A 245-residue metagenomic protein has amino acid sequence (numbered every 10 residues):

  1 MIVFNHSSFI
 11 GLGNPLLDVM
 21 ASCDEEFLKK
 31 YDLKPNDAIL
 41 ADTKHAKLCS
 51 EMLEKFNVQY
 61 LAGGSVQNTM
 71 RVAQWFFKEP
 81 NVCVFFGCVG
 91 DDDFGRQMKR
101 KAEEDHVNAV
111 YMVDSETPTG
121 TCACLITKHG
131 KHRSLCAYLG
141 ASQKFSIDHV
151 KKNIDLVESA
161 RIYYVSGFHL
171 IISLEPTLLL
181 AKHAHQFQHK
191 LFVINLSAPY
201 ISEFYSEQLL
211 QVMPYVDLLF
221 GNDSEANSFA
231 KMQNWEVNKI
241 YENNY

Functional and structural regions predicted by a protein language model:
M1-D37, N57-L61, E79-V82, C88-G90 (+1 more regions): Ribokinase/PfkB-type carbohydrate-kinase core domain
K29-L53: Active-site gating loops and adjacent loop-to-helix segments of metal-dependent hydrolytic enzymes
M70-A73, A102: Structural element of the ATP-grasp superfamily
Q74-K78: Gly/Ala-rich phosphate-binding loop of Rossmann-like dinucleotide-binding domains, activating on the conserved
